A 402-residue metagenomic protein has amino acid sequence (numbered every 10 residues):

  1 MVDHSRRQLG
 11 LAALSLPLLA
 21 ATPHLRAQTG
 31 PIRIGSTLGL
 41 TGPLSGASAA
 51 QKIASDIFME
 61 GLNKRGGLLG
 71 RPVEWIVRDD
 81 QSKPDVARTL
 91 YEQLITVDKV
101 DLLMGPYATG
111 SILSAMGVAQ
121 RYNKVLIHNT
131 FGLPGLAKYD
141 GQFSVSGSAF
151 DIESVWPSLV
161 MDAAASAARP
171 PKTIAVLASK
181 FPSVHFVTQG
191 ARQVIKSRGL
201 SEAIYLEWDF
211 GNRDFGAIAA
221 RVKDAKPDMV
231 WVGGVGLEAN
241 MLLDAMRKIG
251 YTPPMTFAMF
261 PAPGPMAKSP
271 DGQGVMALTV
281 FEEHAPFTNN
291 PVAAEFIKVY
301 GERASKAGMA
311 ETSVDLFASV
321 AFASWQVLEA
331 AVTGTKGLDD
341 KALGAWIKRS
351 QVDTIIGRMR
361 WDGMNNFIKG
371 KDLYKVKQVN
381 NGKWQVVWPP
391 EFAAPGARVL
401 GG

Functional and structural regions predicted by a protein language model:
M1-A20: N-terminal secretory signal peptides and thylakoid transit peptides that target proteins across membranes
A21-L38: C-terminal segment of N-terminal export signals and the immediately downstream linker at the start of the mature
R33, G46-I53, G66-A137, W208-F215 (+1 more regions): Beta-alpha junction/loop-to-helix N-cap segments that form part of ligand/metal-binding clefts
G35-S55, R78-P84, Y107-A108, L177-F186 (+2 more regions): Extracytoplasmic "Venus flytrap"
V100-Y205, P254-A277: Extracytoplasmic ligand/sensor domains, especially the bilobed periplasmic-binding protein
T109-Q120, A220, P227-I249, A321: Hydrophobic alpha-helical
M246-F322, V387-P395, L400: Extracellular/periplasmic periplasmic-binding protein-like sensory domains
E302-A318, V327-V386, G402: Segments of small-molecule ligand-sensing domains
